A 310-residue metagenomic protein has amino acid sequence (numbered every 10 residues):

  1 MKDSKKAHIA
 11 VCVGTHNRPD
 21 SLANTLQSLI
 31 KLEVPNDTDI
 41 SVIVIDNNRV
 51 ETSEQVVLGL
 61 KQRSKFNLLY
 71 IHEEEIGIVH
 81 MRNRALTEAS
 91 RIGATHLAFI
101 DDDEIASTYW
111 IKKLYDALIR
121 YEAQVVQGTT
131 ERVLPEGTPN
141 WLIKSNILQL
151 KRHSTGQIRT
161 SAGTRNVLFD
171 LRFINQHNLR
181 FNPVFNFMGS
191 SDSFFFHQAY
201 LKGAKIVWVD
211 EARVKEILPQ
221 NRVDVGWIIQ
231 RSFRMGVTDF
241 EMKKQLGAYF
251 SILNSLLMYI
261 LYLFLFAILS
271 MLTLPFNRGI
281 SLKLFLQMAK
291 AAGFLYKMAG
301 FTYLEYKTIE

Functional and structural regions predicted by a protein language model:
R18-E33: Short, well-formed alpha-helical segments that are part of the catalytic scaffolds of diverse glycosyltransferases
V44-V57, E104: A conserved acidic beta->alpha catalytic loop
E73-I92: Glycine-rich, basic loop-to-helix element that forms the pyrophosphate-binding segment of sugar-nucleotide handling
G93-I105: Short beta-strand-to-loop acidic/aromatic patch adjacent to the donor-nucleotide binding site
Y109-N140: Conserved donor NDP-sugar-binding/catalytic core segment of glycosyltransferases
G128, I143-T160: Short, flexible, basic/aromatic active-site loop/helix in glycosyltransferases
N186-H197: Acidic donor-binding loop at a coil-to-helix junction in glycosyltransferase catalytic cores that engages
Q230-V237, A248-E310: Non-catalytic, C-terminal membrane-associated alpha-helical segments of glycosyltransferases
